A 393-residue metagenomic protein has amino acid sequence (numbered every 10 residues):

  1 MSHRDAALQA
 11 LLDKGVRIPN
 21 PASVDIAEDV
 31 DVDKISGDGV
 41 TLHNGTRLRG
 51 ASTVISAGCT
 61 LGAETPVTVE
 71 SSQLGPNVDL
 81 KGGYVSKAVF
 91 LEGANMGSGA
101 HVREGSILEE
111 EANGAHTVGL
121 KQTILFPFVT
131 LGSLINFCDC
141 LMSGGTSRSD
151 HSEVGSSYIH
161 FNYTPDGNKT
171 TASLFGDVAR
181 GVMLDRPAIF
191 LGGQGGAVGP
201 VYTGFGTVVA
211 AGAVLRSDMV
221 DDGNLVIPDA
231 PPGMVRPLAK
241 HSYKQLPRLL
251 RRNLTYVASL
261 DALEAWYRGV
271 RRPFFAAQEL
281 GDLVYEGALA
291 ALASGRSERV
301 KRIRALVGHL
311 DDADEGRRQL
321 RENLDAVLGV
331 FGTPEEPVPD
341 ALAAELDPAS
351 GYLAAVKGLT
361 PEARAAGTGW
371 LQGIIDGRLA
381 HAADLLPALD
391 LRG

Functional and structural regions predicted by a protein language model:
M1-A188, G192-G196, F205, D218-G223 (+1 more regions): Domain-scale signature associated with acetyltransferase and cell-envelope carbohydrate enzymes
A197, V201-Y202, V214: A donor-sugar binding/catalytic signature common to diverse glycosyltransferases and related nucleotide-sugar
